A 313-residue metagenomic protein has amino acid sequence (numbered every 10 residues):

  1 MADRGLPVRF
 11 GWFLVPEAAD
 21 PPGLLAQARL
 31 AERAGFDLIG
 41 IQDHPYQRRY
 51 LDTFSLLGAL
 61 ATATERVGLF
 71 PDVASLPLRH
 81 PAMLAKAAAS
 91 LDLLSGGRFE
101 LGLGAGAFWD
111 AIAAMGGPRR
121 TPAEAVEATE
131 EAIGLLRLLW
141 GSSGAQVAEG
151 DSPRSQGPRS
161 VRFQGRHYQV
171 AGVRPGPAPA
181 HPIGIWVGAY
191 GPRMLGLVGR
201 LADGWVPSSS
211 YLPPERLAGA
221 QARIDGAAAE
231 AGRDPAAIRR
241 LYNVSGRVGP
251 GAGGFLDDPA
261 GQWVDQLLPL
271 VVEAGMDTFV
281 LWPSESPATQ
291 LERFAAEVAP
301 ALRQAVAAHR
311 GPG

Functional and structural regions predicted by a protein language model:
M1-T64, G68, D151, S284-E285: N-terminal beta1-alpha1-beta2 module of alpha/beta enzyme domains
A2-L6, H80-L201, E215-A236: Internal, glycine-rich beta/alpha segment that forms the wall or movable "lid" of small-molecule/cofactor binding
F10-L14, I39-I41, G68-D72, F99-L103 (+4 more regions): Hydrophobic faces of well-ordered beta-strands that scaffold small-molecule active sites in alpha/beta enzyme cores
F10-P22, A74-P81, P179-Y190, G246-Q262: Active-site mouth loops of central-metabolism enzymes
A19-A31, L84-A87, V187-R200, L256-V271: Short, acidic/polar
R49-L56, L212-D225, P287-L291: Active-site-adjacent beta->alpha loops and helix N-cap segments on the catalytic face of soluble alpha/beta enzymes
L51-A74, A128-L135, L139, E230 (+2 more regions): Alpha-helix-loop-beta-strand connector modules within alpha/beta enzyme cores
A63-R66, S95, G199-W205, A274-M276: Glycine-enriched alpha-helix->loop->beta-strand junction motifs that scaffold or abut catalytic
